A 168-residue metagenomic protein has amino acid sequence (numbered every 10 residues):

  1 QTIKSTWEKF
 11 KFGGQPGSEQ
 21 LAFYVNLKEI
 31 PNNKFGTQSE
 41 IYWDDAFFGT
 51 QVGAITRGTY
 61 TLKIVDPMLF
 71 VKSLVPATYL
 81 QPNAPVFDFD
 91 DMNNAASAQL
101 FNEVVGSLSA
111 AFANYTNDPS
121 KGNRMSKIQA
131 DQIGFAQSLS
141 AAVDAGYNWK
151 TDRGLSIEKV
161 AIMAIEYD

Functional and structural regions predicted by a protein language model:
T2-K159: Amphipathic, interface-forming alpha-helical segments with heptad-repeat character
E158-D168: Long, amphipathic alpha-helical segments that form or neighbor coiled-coils/leucine zippers used for dimerization
